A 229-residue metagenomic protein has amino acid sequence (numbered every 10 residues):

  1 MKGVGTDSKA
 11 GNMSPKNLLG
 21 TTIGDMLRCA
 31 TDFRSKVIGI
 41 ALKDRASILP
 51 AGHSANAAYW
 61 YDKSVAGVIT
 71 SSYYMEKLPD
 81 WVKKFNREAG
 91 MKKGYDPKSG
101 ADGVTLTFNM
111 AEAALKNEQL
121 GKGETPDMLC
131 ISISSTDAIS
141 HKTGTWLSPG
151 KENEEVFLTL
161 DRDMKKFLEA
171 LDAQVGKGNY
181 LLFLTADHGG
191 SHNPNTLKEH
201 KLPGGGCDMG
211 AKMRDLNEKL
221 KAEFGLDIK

Functional and structural regions predicted by a protein language model:
M1-M91: Long, well-ordered early-domain segments
M1-N12, H53, K77-P79, F85-R87 (+4 more regions): Secreted, luminal/periplasmic, and some membrane-associated catalytic domains that remodel anionic oxygen-ester
G3-D7, K93-D96, I139-W146: Short glycine/proline-rich turn/loop motifs
P15-G20, D96-E112, K122, P149 (+1 more regions): Phosphate/oxyanion-binding active-site loops and adjacent basic polyanion-contact surfaces
M26, A30, M110-E118, S132 (+2 more regions): Generic, well-ordered alpha-helical scaffold segments in large soluble proteins
C29-A30, R34-A41, S47-P50, V104-A138: Active-site regions of oxyanion-processing enzymes, predominantly non-cytosolic
I48-A57, K122-L160, K198: Active-site His/acidic residue clusters
